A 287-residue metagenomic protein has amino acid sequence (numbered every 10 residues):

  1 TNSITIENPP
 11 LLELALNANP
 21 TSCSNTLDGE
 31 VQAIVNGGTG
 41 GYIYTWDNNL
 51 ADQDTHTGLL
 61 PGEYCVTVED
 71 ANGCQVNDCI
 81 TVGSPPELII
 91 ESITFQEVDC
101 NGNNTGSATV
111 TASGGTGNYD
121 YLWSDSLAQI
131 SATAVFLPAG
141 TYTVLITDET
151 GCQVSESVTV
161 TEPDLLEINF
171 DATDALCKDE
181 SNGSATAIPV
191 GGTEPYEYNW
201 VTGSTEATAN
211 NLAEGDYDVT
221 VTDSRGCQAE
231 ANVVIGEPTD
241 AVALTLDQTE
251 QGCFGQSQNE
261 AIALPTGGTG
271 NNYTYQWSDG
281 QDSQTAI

Functional and structural regions predicted by a protein language model:
T1-I287: Proline- and Ser/Thr-rich low-complexity, intrinsically disordered segments
